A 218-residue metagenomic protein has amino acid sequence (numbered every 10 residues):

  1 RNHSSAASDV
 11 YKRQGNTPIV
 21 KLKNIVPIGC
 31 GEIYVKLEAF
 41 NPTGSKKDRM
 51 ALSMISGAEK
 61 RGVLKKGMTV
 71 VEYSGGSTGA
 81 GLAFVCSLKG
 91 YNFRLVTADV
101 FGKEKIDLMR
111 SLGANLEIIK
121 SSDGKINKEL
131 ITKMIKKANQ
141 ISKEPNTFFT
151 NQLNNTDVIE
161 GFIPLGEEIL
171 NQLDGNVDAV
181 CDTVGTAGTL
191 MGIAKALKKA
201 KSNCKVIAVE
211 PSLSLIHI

Functional and structural regions predicted by a protein language model:
R1-A7, Y11, I216-H217: Single conserved hydrophobic/aromatic residue that forms the stacking wall/gate of nucleotide- or nucleobase-binding
A6, K89, L112-G113, S202: Short, structured coil segments at secondary-structure junctions
V20-V35, P42-S53: N-terminal glycine-rich anion-binding loops that anchor highly charged ligand groups
C30, R94-A179, E210-L215: Small/polar-residue-rich loop-to-helix segments that shape phosphate-bearing ligand pockets
F40-S87, Y91-T97: Active-site cofactor/substrate anionic-group-binding motifs, chiefly glycine- and Lys/Arg-rich phosphate-binding loops
Y73-L88, G102-K105, I159, T183-A194: Short glycine/serine/threonine-rich phosphate/pyrophosphate-binding segments that cradle anionic phosphate groups
G161-N203: Glycine-rich ThDP/TPP pyrophosphate-binding loop and its adjacent helix/strand module within ThDP-dependent enzymes
